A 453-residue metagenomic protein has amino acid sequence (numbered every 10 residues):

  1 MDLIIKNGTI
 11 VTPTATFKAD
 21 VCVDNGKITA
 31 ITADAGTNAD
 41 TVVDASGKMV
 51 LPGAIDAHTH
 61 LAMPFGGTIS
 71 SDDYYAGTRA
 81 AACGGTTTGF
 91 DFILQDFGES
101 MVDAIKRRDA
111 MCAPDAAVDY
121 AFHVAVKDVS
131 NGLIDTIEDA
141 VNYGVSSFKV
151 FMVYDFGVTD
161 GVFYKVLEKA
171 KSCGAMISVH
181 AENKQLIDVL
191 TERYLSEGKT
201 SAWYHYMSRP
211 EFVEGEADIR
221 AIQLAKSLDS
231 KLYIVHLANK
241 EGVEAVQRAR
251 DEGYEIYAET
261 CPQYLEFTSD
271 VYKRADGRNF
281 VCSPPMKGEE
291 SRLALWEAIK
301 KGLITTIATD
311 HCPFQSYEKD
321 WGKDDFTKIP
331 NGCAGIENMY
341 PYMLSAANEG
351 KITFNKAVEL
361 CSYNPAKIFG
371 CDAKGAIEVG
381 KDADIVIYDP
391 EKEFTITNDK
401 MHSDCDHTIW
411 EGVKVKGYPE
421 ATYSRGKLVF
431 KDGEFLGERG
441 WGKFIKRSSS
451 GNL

Functional and structural regions predicted by a protein language model:
M1-I4, T9-P52: Histidine-rich, glycine-flanked metal-binding segment
G8, V21, G26, G47 (+16 more regions): Divalent metal-coordination and catalytic microenvironments
G8, W321, D325, V379-I445: C-terminal cap of metal-dependent C-N hydrolases
A45-D115, G132: Metal-associated gating/positioning segment near the N- to mid-region
T86-T88, V118, S146, T305: Short acidic/polar active-site loop segments enriched in Thr and Asp
M111-A125: A glycine-rich helix N-cap at a beta->alpha junction
G132-I307: Histidine/acidic residue-rich metal-binding segments in metalloenzymes
S201-D229, N279, K301, T305-I307 (+1 more regions): His/Asp/Glu-enriched, well-ordered alpha-helical/loop segment that forms or immediately abuts the divalent-metal
